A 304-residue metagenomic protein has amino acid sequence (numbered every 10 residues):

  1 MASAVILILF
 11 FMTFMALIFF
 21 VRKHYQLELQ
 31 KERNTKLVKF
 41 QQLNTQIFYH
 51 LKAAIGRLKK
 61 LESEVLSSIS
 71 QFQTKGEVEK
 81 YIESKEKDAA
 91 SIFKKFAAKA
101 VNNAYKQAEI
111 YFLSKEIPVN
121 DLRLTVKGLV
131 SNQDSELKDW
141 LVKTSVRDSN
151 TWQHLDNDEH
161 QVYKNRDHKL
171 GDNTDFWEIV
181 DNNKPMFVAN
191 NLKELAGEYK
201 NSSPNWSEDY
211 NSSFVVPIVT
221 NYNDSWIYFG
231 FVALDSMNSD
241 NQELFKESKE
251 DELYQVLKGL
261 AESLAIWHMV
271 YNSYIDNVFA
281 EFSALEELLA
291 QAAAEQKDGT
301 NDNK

Functional and structural regions predicted by a protein language model:
M1-L29: N-terminal signal-anchor transmembrane alpha helix of single-pass membrane proteins, serving as the membrane-anchoring
I18-V146, A284-K304: Intrinsically disordered, low-complexity terminal regulatory regions
K115-R123, G197-Y199, E243, Y274-S283: Short, glycine/acidic-rich hinge or "gate" loops at secondary-structure transitions that mediate conformational
G128-D209: Regulatory sensory and allosteric helical modules in signal-transduction proteins and certain transcription factors
G128-V130, T220-Y222, S236-N238: Short, flexible loop/turn elements at secondary-structure junctions
N211-N221: A short, aliphatic-rich beta-strand micro-motif
S225-K304: Juxtadomain coupling helices with adjacent low-complexity linkers
